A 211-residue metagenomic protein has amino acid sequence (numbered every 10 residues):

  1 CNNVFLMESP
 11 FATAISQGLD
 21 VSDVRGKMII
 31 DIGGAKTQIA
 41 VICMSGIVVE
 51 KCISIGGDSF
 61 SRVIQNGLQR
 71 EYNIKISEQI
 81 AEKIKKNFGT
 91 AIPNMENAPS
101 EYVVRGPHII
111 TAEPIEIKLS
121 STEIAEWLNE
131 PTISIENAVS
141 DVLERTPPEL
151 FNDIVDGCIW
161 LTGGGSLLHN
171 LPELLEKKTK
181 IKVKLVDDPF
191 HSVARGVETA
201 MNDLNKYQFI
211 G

Functional and structural regions predicted by a protein language model:
C1-I32, A40-I159, S166-G211: Nucleotide/phosphate-binding catalytic cleft detector across ATP-hydrolyzing and phosphate-transferring enzymes
